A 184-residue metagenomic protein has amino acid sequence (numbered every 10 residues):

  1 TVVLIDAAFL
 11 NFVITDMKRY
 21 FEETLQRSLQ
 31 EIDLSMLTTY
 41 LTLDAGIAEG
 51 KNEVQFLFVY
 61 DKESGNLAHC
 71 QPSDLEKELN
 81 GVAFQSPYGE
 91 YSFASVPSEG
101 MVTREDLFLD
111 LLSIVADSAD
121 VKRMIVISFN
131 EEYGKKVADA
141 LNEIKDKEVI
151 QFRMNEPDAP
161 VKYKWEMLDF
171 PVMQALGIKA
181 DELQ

Functional and structural regions predicted by a protein language model:
V2, A7-F12, T24-I125, W165-E182: A charged nuclease-like catalytic/ligand-binding cleft shared by nucleic-acid processing domains
V13-T15, A68, K136-A138, V161-K162: Intrinsically disordered, low-complexity regions enriched in proline, serine, glycine and charged residues
Y20-E22, L75, E143-I144: Glycine-rich, phosphate-binding/catalytic loops in enzymes
D61, F129, M154-E156: Cofactor-binding loop segments of dinucleotide-utilizing enzymes, especially the Rossmann-like FAD- and NAD(P)+-binding
I114-A119, D139-I150: Short, surface-exposed basic-aromatic patches at helix termini and helix-loop junctions that form
R123-I127, V149-Q151: Short hydrophobic alpha-helical runs that function as membrane-insertion/retention elements
V126-K135, A140-L141: Acidic, metal-binding active-site segment of PIN/NYN-like and related structure-specific nucleases
K145-L176: Short, flexible loop segments at boundaries between secondary-structure elements
